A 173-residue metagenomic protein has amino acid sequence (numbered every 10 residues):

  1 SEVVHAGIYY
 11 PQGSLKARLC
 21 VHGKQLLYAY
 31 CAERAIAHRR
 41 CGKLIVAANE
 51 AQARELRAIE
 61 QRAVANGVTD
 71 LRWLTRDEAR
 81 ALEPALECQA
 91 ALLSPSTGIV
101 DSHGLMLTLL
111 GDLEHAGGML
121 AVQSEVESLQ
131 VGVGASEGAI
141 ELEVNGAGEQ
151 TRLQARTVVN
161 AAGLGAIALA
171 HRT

Functional and structural regions predicted by a protein language model:
S1, E55, E87-C88, A135-E141: Short low-complexity, flexible loop/linker segments enriched in glycine and/or proline with clustered acidic
S1-V4, A35, I140-E141, L153-A155 (+1 more regions): Short intrinsically disordered, low-complexity coil segments enriched in acidic
V3-E78, L82, C88: Dinucleotide-binding Rossmann-like beta1-alpha1 core, especially the glycine-rich loop that anchors the ADP
K16, A91, A170-H171: Short linear functional motifs in flexible/disordered or boundary regions
Y30-E33, M119, R172: Amphipathic, soluble alpha-helical interaction motifs
A58, A170-T173: Short amphipathic alpha-helical segments
L92-T157, A161-A168: Helical element adjacent to the flavin cofactor pocket in flavoenzyme catalytic cores
